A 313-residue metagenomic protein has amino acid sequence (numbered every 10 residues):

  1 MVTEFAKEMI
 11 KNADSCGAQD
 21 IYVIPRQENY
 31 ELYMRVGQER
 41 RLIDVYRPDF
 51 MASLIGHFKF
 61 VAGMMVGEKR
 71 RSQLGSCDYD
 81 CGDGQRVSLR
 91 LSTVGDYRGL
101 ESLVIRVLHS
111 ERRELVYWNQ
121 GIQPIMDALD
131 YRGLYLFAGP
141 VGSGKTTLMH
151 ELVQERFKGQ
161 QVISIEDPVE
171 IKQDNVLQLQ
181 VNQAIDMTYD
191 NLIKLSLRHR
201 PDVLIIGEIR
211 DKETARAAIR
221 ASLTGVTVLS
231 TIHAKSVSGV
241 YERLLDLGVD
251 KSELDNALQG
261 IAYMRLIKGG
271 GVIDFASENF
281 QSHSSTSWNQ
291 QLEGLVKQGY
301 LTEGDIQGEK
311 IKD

Functional and structural regions predicted by a protein language model:
M1-D313: Short, flexible helix-loop junctions that flank or precede catalytic/ligand sites
